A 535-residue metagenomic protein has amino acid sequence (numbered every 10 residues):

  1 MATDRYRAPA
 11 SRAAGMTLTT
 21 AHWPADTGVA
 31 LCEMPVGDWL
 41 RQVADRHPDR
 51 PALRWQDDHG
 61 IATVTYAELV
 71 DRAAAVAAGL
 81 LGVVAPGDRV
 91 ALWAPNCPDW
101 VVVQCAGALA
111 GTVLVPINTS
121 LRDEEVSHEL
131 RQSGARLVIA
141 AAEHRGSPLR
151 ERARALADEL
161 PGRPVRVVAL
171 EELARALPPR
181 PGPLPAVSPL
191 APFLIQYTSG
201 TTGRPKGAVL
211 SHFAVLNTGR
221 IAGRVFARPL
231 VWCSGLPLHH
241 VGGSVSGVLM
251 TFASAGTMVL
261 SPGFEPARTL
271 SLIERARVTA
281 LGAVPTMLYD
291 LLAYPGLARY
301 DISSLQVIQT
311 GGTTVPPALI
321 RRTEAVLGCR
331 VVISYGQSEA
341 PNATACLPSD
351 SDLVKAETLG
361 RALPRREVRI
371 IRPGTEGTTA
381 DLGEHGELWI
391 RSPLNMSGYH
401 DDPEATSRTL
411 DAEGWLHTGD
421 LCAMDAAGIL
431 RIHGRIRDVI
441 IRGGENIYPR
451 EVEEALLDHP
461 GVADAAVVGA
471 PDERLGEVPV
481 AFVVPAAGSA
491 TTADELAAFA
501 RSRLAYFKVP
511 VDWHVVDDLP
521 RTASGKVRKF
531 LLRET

Functional and structural regions predicted by a protein language model:
A2-R7, G82, T112-R175, A487-S489: Structural core segment of the AMP-binding/adenylate-forming
E33, P48-P51, P179-Y197, R204 (+2 more regions): Conserved pre-ATP/AMP-binding loop-to-beta segment of ANL
D49-C97, V101-C105, R122-S127, A186: Conserved AMP-binding/adenylate-forming core of the ANL superfamily
L121-H128, V138-A140, L281, S392 (+5 more regions): AMP-binding/adenylate-forming catalytic core of the ANL superfamily
L216-V231, H239-A280, Y294: Conserved AMP-binding/adenylation subdomain of ANL enzymes
V278-G282, L292-V354, E367: Gly/Ser/Thr-rich phosphate-binding loop
E367-W389, R408, A426-A427, S489-A493 (+1 more regions): Conserved beta-loop-beta connector loops within the AMP-binding
D381-M396, W415, L421-C422: AMP-binding/adenylate-forming core of the ANL superfamily
